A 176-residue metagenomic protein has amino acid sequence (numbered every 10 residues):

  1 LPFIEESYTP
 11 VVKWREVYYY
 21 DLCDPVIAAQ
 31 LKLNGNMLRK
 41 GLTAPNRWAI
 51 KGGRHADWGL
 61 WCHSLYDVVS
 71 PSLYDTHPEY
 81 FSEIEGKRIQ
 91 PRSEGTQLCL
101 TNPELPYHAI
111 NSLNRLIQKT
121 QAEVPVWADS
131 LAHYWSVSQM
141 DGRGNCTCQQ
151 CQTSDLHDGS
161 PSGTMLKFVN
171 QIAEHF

Functional and structural regions predicted by a protein language model:
L1-E174: Feature activates predominantly on carbohydrate-active enzymes
